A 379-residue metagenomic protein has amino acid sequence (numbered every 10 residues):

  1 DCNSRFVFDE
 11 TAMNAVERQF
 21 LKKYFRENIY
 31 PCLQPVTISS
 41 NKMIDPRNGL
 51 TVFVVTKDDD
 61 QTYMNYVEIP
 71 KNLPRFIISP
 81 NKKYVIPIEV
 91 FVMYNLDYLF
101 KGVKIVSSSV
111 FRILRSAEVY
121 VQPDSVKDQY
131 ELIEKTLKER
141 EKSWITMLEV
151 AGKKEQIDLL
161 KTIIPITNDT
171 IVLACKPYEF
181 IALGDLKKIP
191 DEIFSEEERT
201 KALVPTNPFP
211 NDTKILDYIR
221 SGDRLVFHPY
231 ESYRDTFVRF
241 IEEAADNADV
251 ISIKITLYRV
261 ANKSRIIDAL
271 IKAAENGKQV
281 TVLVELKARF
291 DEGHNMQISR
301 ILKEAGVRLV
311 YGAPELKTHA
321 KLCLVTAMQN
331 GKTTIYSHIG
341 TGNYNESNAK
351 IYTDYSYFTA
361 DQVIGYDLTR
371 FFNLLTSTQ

Functional and structural regions predicted by a protein language model:
D1-Q379: N-terminal localization/anchoring segments of enzymes in phospholipid and broader phosphate metabolism
